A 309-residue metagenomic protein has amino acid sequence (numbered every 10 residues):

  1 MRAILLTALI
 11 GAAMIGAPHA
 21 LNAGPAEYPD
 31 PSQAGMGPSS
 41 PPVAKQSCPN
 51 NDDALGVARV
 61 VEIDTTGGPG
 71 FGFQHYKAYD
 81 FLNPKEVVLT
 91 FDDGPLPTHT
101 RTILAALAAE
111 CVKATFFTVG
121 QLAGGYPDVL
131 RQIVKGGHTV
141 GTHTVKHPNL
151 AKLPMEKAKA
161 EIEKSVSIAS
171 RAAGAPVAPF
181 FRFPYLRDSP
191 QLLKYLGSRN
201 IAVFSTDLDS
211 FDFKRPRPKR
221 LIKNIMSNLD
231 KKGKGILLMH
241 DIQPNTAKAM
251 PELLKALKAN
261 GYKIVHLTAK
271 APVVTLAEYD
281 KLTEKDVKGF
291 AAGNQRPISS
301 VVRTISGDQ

Functional and structural regions predicted by a protein language model:
M1-V88, A105-E110, A114, G233-Q309: Terminal accessory/targeting
N50-K157, E161-S170, V177-A178, P272: Active-site beta->alpha N-cap acidic-glycine motif
V87-T90, A114-T118, T139-T142, P179-F183 (+3 more regions): Structural recognition of the beta-strand scaffold that forms the well-ordered cores of secreted hydrolase catalytic
G94, V119-Q121, V145, P184-L186 (+3 more regions): Active-site beta-loop-alpha junctions enriched in small/polar residues
H99, P148-A173, R187-G233, T246-A249: Alpha-helical scaffold elements lining the catalytic groove of polysaccharide deacetylases
G124-G125, F183, S189, P272-L276: Acidic helix-start/capping segments at beta-turn-to-alpha-helix junctions
L130-I133, E156-A158, K219-I222, Y279-T283: Short low-complexity, flexible loop/linker segments enriched in glycine and/or proline with clustered acidic
R171-V177, G261-I264: Surface-exposed helix-capping loop/turn segments at secondary-structure junctions
